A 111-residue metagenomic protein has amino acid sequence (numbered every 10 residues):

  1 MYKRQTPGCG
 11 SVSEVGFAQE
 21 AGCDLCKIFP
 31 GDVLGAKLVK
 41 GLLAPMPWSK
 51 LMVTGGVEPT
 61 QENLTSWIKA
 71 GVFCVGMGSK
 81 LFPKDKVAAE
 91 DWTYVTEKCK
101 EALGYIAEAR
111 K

Functional and structural regions predicted by a protein language model:
M1-Y2: Short, small-residue-biased leader/transition segments that mark boundaries at the very start of proteins
Q5-G8, C26-I28, K50-G55, V75-M77: Hydrophobic faces of well-ordered beta-strands that scaffold small-molecule active sites in alpha/beta enzyme cores
S11, F17-L38, K86: Glycine/Thr-rich beta-alpha phosphate-binding loop at enzyme active sites
S13-A21, L38, E58-V75: Catalytic cores of alpha/beta
A21, G41, P45-M46, A70 (+3 more regions): Alpha-helical structural signal in soluble globular domains
I28-G35, G71-D91: Glycine-rich phosphate-binding active-site loops on the catalytic face of alpha/beta enzymes
K40, P45-W48, T60, L64 (+1 more regions): Mobile acidic interaction elements
I68, K84-K111: C-terminal helical cap(s) of enzyme catalytic domains, especially alpha/beta-barrels
